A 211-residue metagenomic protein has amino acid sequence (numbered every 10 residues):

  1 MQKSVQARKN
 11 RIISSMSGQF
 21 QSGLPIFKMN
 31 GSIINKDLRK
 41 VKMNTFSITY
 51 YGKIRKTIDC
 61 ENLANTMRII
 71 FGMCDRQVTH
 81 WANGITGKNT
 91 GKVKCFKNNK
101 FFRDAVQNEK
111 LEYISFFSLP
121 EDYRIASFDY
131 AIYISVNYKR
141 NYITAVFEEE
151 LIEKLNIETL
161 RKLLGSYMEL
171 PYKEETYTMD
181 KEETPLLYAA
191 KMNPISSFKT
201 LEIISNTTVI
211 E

Functional and structural regions predicted by a protein language model:
S4-R76, T178-E211: C-terminal interaction module
G18, R103-K139, E174-E211: Aromatic/basic-lined ligand-recognition segments that form π-stacking hydrophobic pockets flanked by Lys/Arg to engage
V41-Y51, Y133-E150: Glycine-rich, often proline-containing surface loops adjacent to acidic residues and nearby aromatics that form
Y51-T57, L119-E121, E148-I152: Generic structural motif
T57-D129: N-terminal low-complexity, intrinsically disordered segments
G87, K162-E169, T176-P185: Amphipathic alpha-helical scaffolding segments
N141-E174: Extended amphipathic alpha-helical scaffold segments
